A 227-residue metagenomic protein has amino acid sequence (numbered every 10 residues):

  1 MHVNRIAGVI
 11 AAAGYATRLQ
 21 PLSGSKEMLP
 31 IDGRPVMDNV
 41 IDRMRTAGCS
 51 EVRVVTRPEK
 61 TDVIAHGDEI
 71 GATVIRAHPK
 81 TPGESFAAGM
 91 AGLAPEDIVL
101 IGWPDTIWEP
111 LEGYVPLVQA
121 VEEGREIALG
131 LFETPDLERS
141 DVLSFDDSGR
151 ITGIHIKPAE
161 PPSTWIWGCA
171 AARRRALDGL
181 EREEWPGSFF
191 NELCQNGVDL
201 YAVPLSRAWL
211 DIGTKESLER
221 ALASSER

Functional and structural regions predicted by a protein language model:
M1-L22, E51, D199: N-terminal nucleotide-binding beta1-loop-alpha1 segment
G14, D105, T214: Active-site glycine-centered loops adjacent to acidic/histidine catalytic or metal-binding residues that shape
M28, L143-F145, A202: A structural signal for short hydrophobic beta-strand segments in well-ordered beta-sheet cores
R34, T56-K60: Residues in the short beta-alpha loop(s) of Rossmann-like NAD(P)-binding domains
R34-E51, A65-H66, A88: A short, N-terminal amphipathic alpha-helix
R53-R57, G130-L131: Short internal beta-strands
T61-D147: Conserved beta-loop-beta/alpha segment of the NTase-like Rossmann-fold superfamily that binds/positions NTPs
V115-V118, R150-R227: Catalytic-core segments of class I nucleotidyltransferases/pyrophosphorylases that form NMP-activated intermediates
